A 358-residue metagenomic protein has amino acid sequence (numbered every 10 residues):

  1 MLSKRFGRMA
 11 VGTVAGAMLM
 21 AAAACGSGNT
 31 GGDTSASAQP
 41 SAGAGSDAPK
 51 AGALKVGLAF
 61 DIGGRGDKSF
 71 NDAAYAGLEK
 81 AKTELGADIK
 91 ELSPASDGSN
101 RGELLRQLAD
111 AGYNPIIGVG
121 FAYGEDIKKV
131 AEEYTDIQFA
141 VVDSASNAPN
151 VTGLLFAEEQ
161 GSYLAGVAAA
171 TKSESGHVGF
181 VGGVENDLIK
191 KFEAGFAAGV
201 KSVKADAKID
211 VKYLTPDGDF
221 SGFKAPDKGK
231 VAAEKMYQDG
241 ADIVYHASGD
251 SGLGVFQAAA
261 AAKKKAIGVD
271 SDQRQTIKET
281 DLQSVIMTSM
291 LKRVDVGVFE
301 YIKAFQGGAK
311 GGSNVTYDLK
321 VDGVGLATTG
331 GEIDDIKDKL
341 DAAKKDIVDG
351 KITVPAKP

Functional and structural regions predicted by a protein language model:
M1-V14: Bacterial N-terminal signal peptides that target proteins for export
R5, C25-S27, D33-P358: A residue-level marker of the well-folded mature domains of exported/periplasmic proteins
M20-A24: C-terminal motif of bacterial Sec signal peptides marking the signal peptidase cleavage site
